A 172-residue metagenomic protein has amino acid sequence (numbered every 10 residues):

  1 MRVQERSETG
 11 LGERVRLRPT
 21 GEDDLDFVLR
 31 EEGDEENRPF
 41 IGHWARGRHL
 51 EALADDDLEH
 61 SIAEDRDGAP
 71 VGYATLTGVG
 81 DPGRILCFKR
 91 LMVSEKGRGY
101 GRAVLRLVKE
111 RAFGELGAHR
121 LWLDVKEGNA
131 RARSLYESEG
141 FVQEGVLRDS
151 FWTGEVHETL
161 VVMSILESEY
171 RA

Functional and structural regions predicted by a protein language model:
M1-S7, V156-A172: Terminal substrate-recognition subdomain of acyl/acetyltransferases
V15-L25, L29-K96, R102, R111-L116 (+1 more regions): Acetyl-CoA-dependent GNAT
R102, E127-G145: Conserved active-site alpha-helix within GNAT-family acetyltransferase domains
G114-D124: Conserved GNAT acetyl-CoA-binding A-motif
L123-R133, S150-V156: Conserved beta-strand-loop-alpha-helix junction that forms the acyl-donor binding cleft
